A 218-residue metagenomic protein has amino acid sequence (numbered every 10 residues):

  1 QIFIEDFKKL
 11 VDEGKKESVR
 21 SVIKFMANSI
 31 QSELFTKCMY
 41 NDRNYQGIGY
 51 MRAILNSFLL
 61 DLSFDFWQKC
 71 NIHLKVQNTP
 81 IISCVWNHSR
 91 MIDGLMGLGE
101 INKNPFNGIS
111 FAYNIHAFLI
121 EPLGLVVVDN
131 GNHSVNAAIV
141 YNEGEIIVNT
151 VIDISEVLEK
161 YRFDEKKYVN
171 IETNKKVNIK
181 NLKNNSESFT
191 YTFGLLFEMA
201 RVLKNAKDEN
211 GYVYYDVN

Functional and structural regions predicted by a protein language model:
Q1-L125: Short alpha-helix boundary/capping and kink motifs at helix termini
V127-N130: Short His-Asn-centered micro-motif
N132-I146: Short active-site loop/helix that positions an aromatic residue
I147-N210: Accessory, usually C-terminal, subdomains that scaffold auxiliary metal cofactors
Y212-N218: N-terminal accessory interaction module
